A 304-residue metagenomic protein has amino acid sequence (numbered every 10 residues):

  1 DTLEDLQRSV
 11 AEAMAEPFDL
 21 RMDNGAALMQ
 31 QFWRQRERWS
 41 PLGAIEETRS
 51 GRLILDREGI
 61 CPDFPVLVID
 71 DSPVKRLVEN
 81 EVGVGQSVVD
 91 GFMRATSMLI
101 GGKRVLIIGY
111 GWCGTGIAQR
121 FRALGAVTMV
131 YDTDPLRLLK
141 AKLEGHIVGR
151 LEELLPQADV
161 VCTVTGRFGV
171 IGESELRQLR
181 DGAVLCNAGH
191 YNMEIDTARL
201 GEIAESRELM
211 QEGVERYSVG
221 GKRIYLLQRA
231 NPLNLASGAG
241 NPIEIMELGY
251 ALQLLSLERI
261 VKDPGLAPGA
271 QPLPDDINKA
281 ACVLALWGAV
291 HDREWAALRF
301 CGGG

Functional and structural regions predicted by a protein language model:
D1-K103, R293: Glycine/serine-rich phosphate-binding loop and adjoining beta1-alpha1 elements at the start of nucleotide-handling
A13-M14, E153-L154, Q178: Structural alpha-helical scaffold elements that stabilize or flank donor/cofactor-binding regions in carbohydrate
E16-P17, P156-Q157, D181: Alpha-helix C-terminal capping/helix-to-coil transition sites in glycosyltransferase folds
R21-D23, R36-S50, R167, L176-V219 (+1 more regions): ADP-ribose/adenylate-binding Rossmann-like module
P65-G102, T197-C301: Adenosine-phosphate binding glycine-rich loop
I69, I108, R122-E144: NAD(P)-binding Rossmann-fold cofactor-contacting core
V89-F92, T96-R122, M129: Glycine-rich adenosine-cofactor-binding loop
G145-A158: Short acidic low-complexity segments
